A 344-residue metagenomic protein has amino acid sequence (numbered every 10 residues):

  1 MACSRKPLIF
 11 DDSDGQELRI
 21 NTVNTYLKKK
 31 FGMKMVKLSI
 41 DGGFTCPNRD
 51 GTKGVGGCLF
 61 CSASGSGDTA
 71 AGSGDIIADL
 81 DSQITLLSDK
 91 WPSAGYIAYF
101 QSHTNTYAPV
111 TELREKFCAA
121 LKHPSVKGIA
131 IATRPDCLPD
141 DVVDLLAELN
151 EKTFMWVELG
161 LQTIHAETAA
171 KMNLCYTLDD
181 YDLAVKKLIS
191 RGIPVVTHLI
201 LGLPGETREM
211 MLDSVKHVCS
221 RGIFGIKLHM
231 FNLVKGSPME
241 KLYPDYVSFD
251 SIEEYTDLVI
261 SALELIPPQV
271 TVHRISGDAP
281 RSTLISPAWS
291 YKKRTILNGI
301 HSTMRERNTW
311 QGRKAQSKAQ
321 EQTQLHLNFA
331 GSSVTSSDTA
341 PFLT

Functional and structural regions predicted by a protein language model:
M1-I97, S332-V334, P341-T344: N-terminal [4Fe-4S]-dependent radical SAM core
A2-T25, G32-M35, G225, L233-T344: Auxiliary Fe-S-binding modules of radical SAM enzymes
V36-I40, Y96-A98, I129-I131, M155-L159 (+3 more regions): Hydrophobic faces of well-ordered beta-strands that scaffold small-molecule active sites in alpha/beta enzyme cores
S64-Q83, L87-V110, S125-L138, F154-Y181 (+1 more regions): Core AdoMet radical
I84-L87, L138-K152, L183, L212-G222 (+1 more regions): Short amphipathic alpha-helices and their capping/turn segments at secondary-structure boundaries
L87-W91, K116-P124, L146-F154, K186-S190: Acidic (Asp/Glu)-rich catalytic clusters
V110-C118, P139-E148, K171-M172, M211: Distinct, well-ordered alpha-helical segments
D179-P238, E253-S276: Conserved C-terminal portion of the radical SAM core fold that forms the substrate/S-adenosylmethionine-binding
